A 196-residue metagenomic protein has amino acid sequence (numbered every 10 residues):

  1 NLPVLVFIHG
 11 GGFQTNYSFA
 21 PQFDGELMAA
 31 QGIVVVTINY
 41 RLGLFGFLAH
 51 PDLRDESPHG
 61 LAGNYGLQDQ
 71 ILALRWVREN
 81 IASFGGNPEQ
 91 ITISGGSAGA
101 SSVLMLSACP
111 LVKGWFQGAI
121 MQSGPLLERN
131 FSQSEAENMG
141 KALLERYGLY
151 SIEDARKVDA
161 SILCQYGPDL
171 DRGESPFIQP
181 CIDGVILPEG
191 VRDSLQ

Functional and structural regions predicted by a protein language model:
N1, E26, E79-N87, P110-K113 (+1 more regions): Surface-exposed acidic, glycine-flexible loop patches that form ligand/cofactor-binding and adhesion interfaces
N1-L2, F7-I71, R75-S83, L126: Cap/lid segment of the alpha/beta-hydrolase catalytic domain
Q31, G86-E89, G114, Y150: Structured loop/turn residues at beta-strand edges in well-structured enzyme cores
G86, G95-G99: Hydrophobic, small-residue-rich alpha-helical packing segments that form membrane-like cores
Q90-T92, G118: Residue in the alpha/beta-hydrolase core beta-strand immediately N-terminal to the catalytic nucleophile
I93-G96, Q122: Short beta-strand immediately N-terminal to the catalytic nucleophile in serine-hydrolase-like folds
A100-V112: Short glycine-enriched nucleophile-adjacent loop and the immediately C-terminal alpha-helix near the catalytic center
K113, G118, Q122-Q196: Substrate-access "cap/lid" subdomains that shape and gate the entrance to catalytic or ligand-binding pockets
